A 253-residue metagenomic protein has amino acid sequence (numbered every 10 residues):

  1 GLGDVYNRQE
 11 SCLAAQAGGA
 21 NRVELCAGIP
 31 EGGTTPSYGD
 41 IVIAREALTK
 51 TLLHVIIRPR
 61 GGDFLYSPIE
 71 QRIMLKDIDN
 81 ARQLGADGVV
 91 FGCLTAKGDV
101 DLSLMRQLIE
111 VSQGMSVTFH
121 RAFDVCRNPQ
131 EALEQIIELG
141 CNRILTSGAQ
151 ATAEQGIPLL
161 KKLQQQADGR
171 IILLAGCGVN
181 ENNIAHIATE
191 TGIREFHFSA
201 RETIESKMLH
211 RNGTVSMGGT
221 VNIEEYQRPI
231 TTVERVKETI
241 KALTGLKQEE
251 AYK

Functional and structural regions predicted by a protein language model:
G1-Y6: Short, small-residue-biased leader/transition segments that mark boundaries at the very start of proteins
E10-A17, D63-D79, D124-L139, L163-Q165 (+2 more regions): Catalytic cores of alpha/beta
E10-L13, I29-L52, I69-R72, C93-Q113 (+4 more regions): Active-site-adjacent beta->alpha loops and helix N-cap segments on the catalytic face of soluble alpha/beta enzymes
Q16-V23, L48-T51, G85-G88, V111-M115 (+4 more regions): Glycine-enriched alpha-helix->loop->beta-strand junction motifs that scaffold or abut catalytic
V23-L25, L53-R58, D87-C93, T146: Short beta-strand segments at enzyme active-site cores
A27, I57, C93, R121 (+3 more regions): Short secondary-structure boundary segments
T49-F64, S112-F123, Q166-G176: Short beta-strand/loop segments at the ligand-binding rim of alpha/beta enzyme cores
A167-K253: C-terminal alpha-helical cap/extension of soluble enzyme domains
